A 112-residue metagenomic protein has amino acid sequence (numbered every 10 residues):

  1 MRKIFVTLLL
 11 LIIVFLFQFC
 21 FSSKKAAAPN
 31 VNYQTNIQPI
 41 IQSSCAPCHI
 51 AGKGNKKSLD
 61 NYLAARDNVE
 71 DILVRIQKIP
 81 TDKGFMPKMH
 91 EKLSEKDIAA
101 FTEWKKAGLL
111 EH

Functional and structural regions predicted by a protein language model:
M1-I4: Positively charged n-region of N-terminal signal peptides that target proteins for export
L8-Q18: Bacterial N-terminal signal peptides
Q18-H112: Aromatic- and Gly/Pro-enriched helix-to-coil junctions and flexible linker segments
